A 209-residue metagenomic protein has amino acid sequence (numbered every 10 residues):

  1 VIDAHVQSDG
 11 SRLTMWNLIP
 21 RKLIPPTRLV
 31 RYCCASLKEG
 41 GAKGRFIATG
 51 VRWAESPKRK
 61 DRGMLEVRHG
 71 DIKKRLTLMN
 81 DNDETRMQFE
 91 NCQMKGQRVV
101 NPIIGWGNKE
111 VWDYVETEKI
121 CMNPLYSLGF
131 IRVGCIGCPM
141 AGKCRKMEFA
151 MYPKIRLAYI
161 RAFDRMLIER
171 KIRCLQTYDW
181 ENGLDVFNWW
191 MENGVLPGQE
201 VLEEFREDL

Functional and structural regions predicted by a protein language model:
V1-L209: Nucleotide-activated chemistry modules centered on ATP-dependent adenylation/adenylyltransferase
